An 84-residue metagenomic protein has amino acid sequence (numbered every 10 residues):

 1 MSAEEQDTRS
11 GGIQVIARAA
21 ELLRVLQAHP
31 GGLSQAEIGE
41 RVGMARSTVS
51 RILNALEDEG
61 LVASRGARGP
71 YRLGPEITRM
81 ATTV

Functional and structural regions predicted by a protein language model:
S2-V84: N-terminal helix-turn-helix
